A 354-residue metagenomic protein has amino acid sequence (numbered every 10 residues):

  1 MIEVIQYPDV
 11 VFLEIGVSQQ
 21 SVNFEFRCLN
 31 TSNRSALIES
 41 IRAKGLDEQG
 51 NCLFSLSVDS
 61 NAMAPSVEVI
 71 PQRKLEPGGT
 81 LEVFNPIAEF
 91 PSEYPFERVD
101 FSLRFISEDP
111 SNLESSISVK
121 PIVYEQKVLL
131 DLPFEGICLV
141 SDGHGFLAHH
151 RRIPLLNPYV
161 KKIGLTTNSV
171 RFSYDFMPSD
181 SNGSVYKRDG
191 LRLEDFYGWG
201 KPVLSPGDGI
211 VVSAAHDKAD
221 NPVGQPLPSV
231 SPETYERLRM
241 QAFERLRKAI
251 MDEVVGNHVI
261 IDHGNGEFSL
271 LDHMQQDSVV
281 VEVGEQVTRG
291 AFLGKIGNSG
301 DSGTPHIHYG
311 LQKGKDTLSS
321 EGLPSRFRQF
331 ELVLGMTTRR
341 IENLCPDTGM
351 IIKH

Functional and structural regions predicted by a protein language model:
Y7-D9, S18-E25: Short, solvent-exposed loop/turn segments enriched in Ser/Thr/Gly
R27-S35: Asparagine-centered strand-capping/turn motif at beta-strand->loop junctions
K44-D59, L318: Short aromatic-acidic-glycine turn motif
L53-E93: Intrinsically disordered, low-complexity Pro/Gly/Ser/Thr-rich segments with frequent PxxP/GP/PP motifs and embedded
A88-V128: Terminal connector regions
E125-F134, L139-S141, H149, P154 (+6 more regions): Acidic, glycine-rich catalytic/binding loops that coordinate metals and/or anionic ligands
P202-A214, V280-I296: Short, well-structured beta-strand-loop connectors
I210-Q275: Zn2+-dependent peptidoglycan hydrolase active-site motif and core
